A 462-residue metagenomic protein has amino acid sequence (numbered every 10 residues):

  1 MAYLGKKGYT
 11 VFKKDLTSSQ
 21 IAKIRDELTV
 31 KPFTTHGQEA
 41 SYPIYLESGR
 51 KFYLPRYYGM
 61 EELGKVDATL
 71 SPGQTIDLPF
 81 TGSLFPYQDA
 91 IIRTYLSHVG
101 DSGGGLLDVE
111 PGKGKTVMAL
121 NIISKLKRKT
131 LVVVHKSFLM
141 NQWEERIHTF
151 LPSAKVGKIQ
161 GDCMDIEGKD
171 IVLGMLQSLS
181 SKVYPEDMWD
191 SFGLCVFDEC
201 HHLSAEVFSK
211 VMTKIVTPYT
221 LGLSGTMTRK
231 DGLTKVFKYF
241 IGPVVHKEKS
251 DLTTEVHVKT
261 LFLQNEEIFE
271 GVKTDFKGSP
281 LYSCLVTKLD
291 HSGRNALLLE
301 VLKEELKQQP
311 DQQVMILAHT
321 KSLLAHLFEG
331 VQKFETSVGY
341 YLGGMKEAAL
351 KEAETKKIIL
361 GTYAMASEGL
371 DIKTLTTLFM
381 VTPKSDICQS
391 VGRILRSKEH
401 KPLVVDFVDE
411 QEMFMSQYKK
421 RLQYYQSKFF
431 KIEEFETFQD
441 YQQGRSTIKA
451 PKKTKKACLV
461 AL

Functional and structural regions predicted by a protein language model:
D67-D108: Conserved pre-motif I regulatory segment
D101-I123, L131: Walker A/P-loop
I123, F276-H319, H326-E329: Conserved interdomain hinge at the start of the Helicase C-terminal
N141, A154-E167, Y184, M315 (+1 more regions): Conserved helicase ATPase core of P-loop NTP-dependent helicases/translocases
G161-L194, A205-K210: Conserved helix/coil segment N-terminal to the catalytic DExD/H
G193-L194, H201-F262, Y425: Post-DEXD/H (motif II) to motif III coupling segment of the RecA-like Helicase ATP-binding lobe
T226, S337-G339, G343-K428: Conserved RecA-like P-loop NTPase helicase motor core
K235, Y239-T260, I268-V272, C388 (+2 more regions): A conserved SF2-helicase RecA2
